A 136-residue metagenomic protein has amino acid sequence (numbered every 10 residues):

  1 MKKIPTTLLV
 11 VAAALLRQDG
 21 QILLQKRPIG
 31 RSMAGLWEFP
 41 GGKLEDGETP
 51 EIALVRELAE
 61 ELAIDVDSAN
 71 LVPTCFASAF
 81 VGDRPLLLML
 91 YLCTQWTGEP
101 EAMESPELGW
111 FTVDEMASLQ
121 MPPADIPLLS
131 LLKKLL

Functional and structural regions predicted by a protein language model:
M1-I22, K43, F76: Conserved N-terminal beta-strand and adjoining loop/helix that marks the start of the Nudix/MutT-like hydrolase domain
K2-K3, K133-L136: Generic C-terminal helix-cap and adjacent flexible tail
L8, R17, C75-E99, G109: Active-site-adjacent beta-strand/loop module that shapes the phosphate/pyrophosphate-binding cleft
V10, L23, E38, L92 (+1 more regions): Conserved beta-strand segments that form the floor/walls of ligand-binding pockets within enzyme and binding domains
Q21-E60: Conserved Nudix-box catalytic region and its N-terminal flanking loop in Nudix hydrolases and closely related
D65-C75: A short coil-to-beta-strand element that immediately follows conserved catalytic motifs
L90-T94, P100-L132: NUDIX/MutT-family hydrolases
